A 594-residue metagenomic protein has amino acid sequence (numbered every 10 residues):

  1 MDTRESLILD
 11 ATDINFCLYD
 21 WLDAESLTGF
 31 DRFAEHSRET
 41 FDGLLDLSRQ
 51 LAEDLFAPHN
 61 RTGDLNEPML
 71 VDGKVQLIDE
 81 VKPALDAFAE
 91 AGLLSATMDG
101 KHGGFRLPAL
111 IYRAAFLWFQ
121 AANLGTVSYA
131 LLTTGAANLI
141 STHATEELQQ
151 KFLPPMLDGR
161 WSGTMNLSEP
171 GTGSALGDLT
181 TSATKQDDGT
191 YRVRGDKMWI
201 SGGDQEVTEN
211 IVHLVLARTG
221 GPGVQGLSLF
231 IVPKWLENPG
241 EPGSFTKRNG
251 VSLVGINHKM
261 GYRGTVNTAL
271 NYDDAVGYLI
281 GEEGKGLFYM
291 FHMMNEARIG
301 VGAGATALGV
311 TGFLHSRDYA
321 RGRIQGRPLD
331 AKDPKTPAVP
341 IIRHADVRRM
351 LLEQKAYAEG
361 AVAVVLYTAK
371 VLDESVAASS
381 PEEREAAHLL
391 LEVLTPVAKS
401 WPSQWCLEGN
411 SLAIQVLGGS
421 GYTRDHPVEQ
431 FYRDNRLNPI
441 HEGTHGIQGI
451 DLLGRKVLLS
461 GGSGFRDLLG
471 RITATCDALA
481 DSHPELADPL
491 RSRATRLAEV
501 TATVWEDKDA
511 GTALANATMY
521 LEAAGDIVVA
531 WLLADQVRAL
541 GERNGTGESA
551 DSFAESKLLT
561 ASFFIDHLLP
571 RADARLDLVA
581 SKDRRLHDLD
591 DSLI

Functional and structural regions predicted by a protein language model:
M1-V127, K151, L578, R584-I594: Amphipathic, small/basic residue-rich leader segments at the start of a protein or domain
D2-L9, Y262, Y367, L389-D467 (+1 more regions): Alpha-helix capping/hinge segments and adjacent helical runs
R32-E35, L65-L77, Y289-E296, G300 (+5 more regions): Glycine-rich cofactor-pocket loops
P68, Y129-T133, A144-Q186, D196 (+4 more regions): Internal maturation/activation junctions in enzymes
T134-A136, T145-L148, F152, E442-T444 (+1 more regions): A structural-propensity feature for long, helix-poor, extended segments
T190, R194-R248: A short core secondary-structure module
W199, E237-V254, K259, V266-A297 (+2 more regions): A glycine-rich, basic-preceded beta-loop-alpha segment at the flavin cofactor/substrate interface of flavin-utilizing
L459, A474-I594: C-terminal amphipathic alpha-helical interaction region
